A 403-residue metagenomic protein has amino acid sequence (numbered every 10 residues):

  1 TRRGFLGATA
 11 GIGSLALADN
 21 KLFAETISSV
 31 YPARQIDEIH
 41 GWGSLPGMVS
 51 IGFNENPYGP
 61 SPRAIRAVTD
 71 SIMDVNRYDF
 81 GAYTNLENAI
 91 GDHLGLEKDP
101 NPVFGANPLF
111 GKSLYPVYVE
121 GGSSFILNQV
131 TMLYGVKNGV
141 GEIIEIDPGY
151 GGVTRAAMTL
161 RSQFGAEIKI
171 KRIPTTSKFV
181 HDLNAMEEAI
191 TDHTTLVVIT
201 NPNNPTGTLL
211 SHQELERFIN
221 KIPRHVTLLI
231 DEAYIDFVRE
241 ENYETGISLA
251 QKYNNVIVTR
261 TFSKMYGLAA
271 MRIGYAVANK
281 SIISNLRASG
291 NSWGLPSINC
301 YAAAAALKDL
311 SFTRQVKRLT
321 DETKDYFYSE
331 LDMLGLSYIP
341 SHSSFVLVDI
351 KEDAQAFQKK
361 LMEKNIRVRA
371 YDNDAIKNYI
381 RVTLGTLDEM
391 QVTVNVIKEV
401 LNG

Functional and structural regions predicted by a protein language model:
T1-G13: N-terminal secretory signal peptides and thylakoid transit peptides that target proteins across membranes
L17-Y78: N-terminal "arm"/small-domain region of PLP-dependent enzymes with the aminotransferase-like
A24-S28, N107, M132-T195: PLP-dependent aminotransferase-like
E87-E142, L160-Q163: Phosphate-binding glycine-rich loop
M158, L183-I190, P205-L228, E232-M265: Active-site pre-lysine segment of PLP-dependent enzymes
T175-S177, D321, E330-K364: Conserved PLP-binding catalytic core of the aspartate aminotransferase-like
N255-I339: PLP-dependent aminotransferase class I/II
E363-K364, N373-G403: PLP-dependent enzyme catalytic core of the Aspartate aminotransferase-like
